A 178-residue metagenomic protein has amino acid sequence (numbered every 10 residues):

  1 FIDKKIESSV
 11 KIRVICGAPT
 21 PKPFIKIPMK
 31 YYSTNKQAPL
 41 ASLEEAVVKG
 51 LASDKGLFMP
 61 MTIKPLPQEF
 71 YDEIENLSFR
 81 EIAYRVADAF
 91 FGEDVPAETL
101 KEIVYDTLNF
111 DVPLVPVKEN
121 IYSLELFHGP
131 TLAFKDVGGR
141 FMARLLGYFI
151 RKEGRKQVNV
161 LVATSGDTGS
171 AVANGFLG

Functional and structural regions predicted by a protein language model:
F1-P28: Intrinsic disorder/low-complexity segments
P28-G178: PLP-dependent amino-acid enzyme catalytic core
